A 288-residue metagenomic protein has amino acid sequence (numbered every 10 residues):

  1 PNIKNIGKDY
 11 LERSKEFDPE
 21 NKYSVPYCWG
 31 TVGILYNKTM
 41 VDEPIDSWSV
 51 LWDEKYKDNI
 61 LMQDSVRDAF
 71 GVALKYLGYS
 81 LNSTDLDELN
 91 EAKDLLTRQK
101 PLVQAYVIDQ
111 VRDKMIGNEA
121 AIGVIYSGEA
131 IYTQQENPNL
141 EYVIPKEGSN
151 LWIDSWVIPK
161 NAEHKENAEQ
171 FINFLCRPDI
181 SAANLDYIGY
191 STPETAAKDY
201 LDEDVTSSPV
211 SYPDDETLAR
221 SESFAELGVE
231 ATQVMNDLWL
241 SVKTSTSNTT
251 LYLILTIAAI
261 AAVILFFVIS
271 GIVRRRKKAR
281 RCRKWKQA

Functional and structural regions predicted by a protein language model:
P1, D18-N21, Y132-I144, T206-P209: Ligand-binding "clamshell"
P1-E119: Extracytoplasmic ligand-binding site segments that recognize negatively charged/polar headgroups
T31-V32, M40-D42, D58, V66-A69 (+5 more regions): Solvent-exposed loop/turn segments at secondary-structure junctions within structured extracellular/periplasmic domains
S49-W52, G71-L74, K93-T97, R112 (+6 more regions): Non-transmembrane alpha-helical segments in soluble domains of secreted/periplasmic/extracellular proteins
L89-R98, E136-K160: Periplasmic-binding protein-like
I116, I122-N139: A ligand-binding cleft/hinge motif common to bilobed small-molecule-binding domains
P159-R220: Mature extracytoplasmic/periplasmic domains
E216-K286: Conserved C-terminal helix/tail region of periplasmic/extracytoplasmic solute-binding proteins
